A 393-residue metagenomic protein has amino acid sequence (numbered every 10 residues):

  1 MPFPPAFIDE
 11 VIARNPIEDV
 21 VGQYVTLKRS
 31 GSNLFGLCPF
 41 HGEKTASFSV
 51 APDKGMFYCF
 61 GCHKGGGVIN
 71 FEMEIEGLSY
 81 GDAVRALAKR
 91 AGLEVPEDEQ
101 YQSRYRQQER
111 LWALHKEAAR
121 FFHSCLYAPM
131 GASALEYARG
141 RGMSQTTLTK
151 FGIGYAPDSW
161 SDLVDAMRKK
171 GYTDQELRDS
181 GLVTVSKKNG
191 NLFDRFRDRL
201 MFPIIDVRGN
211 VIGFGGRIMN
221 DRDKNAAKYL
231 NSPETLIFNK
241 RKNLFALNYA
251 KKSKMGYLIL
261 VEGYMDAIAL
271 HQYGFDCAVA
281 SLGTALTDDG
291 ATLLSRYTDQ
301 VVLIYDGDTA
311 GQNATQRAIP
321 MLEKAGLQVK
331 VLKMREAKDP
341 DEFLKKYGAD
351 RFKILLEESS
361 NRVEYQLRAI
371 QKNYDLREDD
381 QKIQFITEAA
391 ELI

Functional and structural regions predicted by a protein language model:
M1-Y101, G142, D158-S161, Y347 (+1 more regions): N-terminal structured subdomain of primase-like DNA metabolism proteins
F3, N15, S30, S103-A118 (+5 more regions): Phosphate-handling DNA/RNA-contact segment within nucleic-acid enzymes
I69-M73, A119, H123, L135 (+1 more regions): Amphipathic alpha-helical segments within well-ordered protein domains
E74-A91, D198-I218, D341-K346, F352-L355: Structured, non-catalytic alpha/beta "coupling" segments that mediate domain-domain communication and provide generic
E76, K252, T284-E336, F343-F352: Conserved catalytic cores of soluble enzyme domains, especially glycine-rich substrate-binding beta-alpha loops
R90-F121, R377-E378: Short His/Asp/Glu-rich catalytic/ion-coordination signatures at enzyme active sites or charged loops
Q328-I393: C-terminal or mid-to-C-terminal helical accessory/interaction module adjacent to the motor/catalytic core
